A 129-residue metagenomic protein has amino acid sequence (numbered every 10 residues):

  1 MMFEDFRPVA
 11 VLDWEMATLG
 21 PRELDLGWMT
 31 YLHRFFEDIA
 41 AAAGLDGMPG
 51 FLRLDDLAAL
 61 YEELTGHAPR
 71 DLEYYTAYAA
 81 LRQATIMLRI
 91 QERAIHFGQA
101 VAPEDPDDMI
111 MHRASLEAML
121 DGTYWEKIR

Functional and structural regions predicted by a protein language model:
M1-L24, T30: Active-site acidic catalytic loop and adjacent metal/ATP-binding pocket of ATP-dependent phosphoryl transfer enzymes
E4-V9, T65-P69, T123-R129: Conserved NTP-binding catalytic cores of kinases and kinase-like/nucleotidyltransferase enzymes across multiple kinase
P8-V11, R53-H67, M111-E117: Short amphipathic alpha-helical segments and their helix-coil junctions
E15, D46, E73: Generic anion/oxyanion-binding catalytic loop in active/binding sites
T18-P21, D46-P49, E104, D108: Pocket-edge positions in alpha/beta enzyme catalytic cores
E23-T65, A79-F97: Active-site activation/catalytic loop segments of kinase-like enzymes and analogous catalytic loops in related
H67-A79: All-alpha amphipathic helical-bundle segments outside canonical DNA-binding/catalytic cores that form hydrophobic
R93-R129: Regulatory N- and C-terminal appendages and interdomain linkers associated with kinase/kinase-like NTP transferase
